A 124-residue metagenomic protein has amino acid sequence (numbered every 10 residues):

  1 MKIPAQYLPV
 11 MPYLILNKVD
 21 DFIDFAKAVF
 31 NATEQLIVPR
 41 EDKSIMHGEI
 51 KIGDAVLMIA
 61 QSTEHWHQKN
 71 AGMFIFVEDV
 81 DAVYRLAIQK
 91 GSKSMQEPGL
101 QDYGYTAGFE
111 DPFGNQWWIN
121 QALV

Functional and structural regions predicted by a protein language model:
M1-D24, L36, A71-M73, N120-V124: N-terminal beta-strand motif that seeds the catalytic metal site of vicinal oxygen chelate
M1-Y7, V38, M46, K51 (+1 more regions): Vicinal oxygen chelate
P9-N17, G48-K51, S62-I88, Y105-E110: Vicinal oxygen chelate
V19-D21, L57, E64-W66, A82 (+2 more regions): Generic "edge-of-domain/loop-turn" microfeature
D20-V29, A107, N115-Q116: Conserved active-site alpha-helix within GNAT-family acetyltransferase domains
A28-Q35, G91-K93: Conserved acetyl-CoA-binding loop of GNAT-fold acetyltransferases
E34-N70, W117-Q121: Conserved short beta-strand elements that form part of the metal-binding/catalytic scaffold of enzyme active sites
